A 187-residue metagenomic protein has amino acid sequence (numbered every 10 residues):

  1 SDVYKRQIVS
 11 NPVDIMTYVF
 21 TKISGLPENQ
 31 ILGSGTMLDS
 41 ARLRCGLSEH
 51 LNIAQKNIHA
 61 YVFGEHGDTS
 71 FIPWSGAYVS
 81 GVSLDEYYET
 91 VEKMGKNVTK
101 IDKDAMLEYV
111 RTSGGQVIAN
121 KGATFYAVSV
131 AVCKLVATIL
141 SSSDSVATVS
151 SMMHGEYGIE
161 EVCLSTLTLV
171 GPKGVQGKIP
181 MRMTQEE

Functional and structural regions predicted by a protein language model:
D2-Y4: Short, small-residue-biased leader/transition segments that mark boundaries at the very start of proteins
I8-M16, T36-D39: Gly/Ser/Thr-rich loops at beta-strand to alpha-helix junctions that form or flank small-molecule/cofactor-binding
M16-S24: Short Gly/Thr/Asp-enriched flexible loops that form oxyanion-binding sites at enzyme active sites
S24-Q30, S40-Q185: C-terminal substrate-binding/catalytic lobe of Rossmann-fold NAD(P)-dependent dehydrogenases
